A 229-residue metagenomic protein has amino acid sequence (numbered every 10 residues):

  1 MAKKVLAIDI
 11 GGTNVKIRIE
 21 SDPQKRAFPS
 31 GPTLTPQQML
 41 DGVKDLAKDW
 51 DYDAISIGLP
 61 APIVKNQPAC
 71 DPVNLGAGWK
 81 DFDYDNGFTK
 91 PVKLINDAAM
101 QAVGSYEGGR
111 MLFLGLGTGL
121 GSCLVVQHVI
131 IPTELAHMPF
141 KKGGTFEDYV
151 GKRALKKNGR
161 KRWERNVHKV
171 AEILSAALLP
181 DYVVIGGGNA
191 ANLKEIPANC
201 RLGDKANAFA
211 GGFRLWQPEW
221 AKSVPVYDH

Functional and structural regions predicted by a protein language model:
A2-D41, V129-K156: Short glycine-rich, Thr/Ser-proximal phosphate-binding strand/loop in the N-terminal lobe of ATP-dependent enzymes
I8-T13, L114-G119, G188: A short acidic Gly-Thr/Ser loop motif
N14-I19, A61, V103, L120-V125: Short beta-strand scaffold segments in enzyme catalytic cores
P32-K44, K48-S56, A61-R110, Y149 (+1 more regions): Glycine-rich phosphate-binding loop and adjoining helix at the ATP-binding site of ATP-dependent phosphoryl-transfer
Y52, E164-V184, G188: Proline-aspartate-enriched helix->loop->beta-strand connector
I55-A61, L116-T118, P180-N189, G203-K205: Glycine-rich beta-strand-to-loop/alpha-helix junction loops that act as flexible
G109-L112, T118-F140: Anionic-ligand binding region
L155-K156, R162-R165, L193-H229: Oxyanion-binding and handling regions
